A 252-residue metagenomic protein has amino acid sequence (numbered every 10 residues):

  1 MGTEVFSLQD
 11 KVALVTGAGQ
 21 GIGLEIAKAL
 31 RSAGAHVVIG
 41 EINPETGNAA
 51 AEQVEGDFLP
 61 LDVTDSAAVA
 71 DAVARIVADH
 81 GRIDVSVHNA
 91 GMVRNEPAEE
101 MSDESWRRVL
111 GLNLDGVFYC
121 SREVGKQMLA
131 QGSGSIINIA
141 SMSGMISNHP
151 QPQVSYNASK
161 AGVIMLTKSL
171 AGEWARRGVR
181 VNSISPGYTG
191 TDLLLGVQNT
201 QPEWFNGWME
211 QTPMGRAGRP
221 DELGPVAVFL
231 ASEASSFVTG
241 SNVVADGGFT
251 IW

Functional and structural regions predicted by a protein language model:
G2-V5, V228, T239-W252: Short C-terminal tail/terminal secondary-structure segment of NAD(P)H-dependent dehydrogenase/reductase domains
P44-E45, L61-D71, D103, D221-E222: The beta1-alpha1 cofactor-binding region of Rossmann-like NAD(H)/NADP(H)-dependent oxidoreductases
V93-R107, P150-S155, L195-T200: Conserved mid-core segment of classical short-chain dehydrogenase/reductases
P97-A98, S105-L110, I136, W204 (+1 more regions): Substrate-binding pocket helix/loop in short-chain dehydrogenase/reductase
S121, S159, T167: Active-site helix of classical SDR
K126, G172-R176, S236: Alpha-helical segment proximal to the catalytic Tyr-Lys
S141: Residue(s) in the substrate-gating loop at a strand-loop-helix junction that position the organic substrate next
